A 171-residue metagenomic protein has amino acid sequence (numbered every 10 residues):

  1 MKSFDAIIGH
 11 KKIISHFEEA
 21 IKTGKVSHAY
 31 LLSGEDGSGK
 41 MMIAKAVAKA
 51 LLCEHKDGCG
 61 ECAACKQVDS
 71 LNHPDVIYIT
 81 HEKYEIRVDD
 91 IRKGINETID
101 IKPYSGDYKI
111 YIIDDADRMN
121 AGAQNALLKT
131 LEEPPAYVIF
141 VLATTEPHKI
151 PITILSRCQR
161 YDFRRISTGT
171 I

Functional and structural regions predicted by a protein language model:
M1-N125, K129, A136-I139, T145-I152 (+2 more regions): P-loop/Walker A NTP-binding region and its immediately flanking N-terminal helices in P-loop NTPase folds
T153-R165: A short helix-turn-beta junction within AAA+ P-loop NTPase domains corresponding to the substrate/partner-engaging
R165-I166, T170-I171: Long, charge-dense, solvent-exposed interaction surfaces that engage phosphate-rich ligands
